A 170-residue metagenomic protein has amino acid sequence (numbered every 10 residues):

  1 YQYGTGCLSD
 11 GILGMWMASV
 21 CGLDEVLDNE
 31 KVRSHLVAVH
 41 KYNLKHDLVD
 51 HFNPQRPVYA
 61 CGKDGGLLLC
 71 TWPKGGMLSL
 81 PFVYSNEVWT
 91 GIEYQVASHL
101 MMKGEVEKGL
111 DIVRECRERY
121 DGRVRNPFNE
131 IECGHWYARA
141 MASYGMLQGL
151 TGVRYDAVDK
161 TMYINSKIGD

Functional and structural regions predicted by a protein language model:
Y1-W89, D121-G122: Extended glycan-interaction surfaces of carbohydrate-active proteins
Y59-K63, S79-F82, N86-E87, E93-D170: Non-catalytic C-terminal accessory modules of carbohydrate-active enzymes
